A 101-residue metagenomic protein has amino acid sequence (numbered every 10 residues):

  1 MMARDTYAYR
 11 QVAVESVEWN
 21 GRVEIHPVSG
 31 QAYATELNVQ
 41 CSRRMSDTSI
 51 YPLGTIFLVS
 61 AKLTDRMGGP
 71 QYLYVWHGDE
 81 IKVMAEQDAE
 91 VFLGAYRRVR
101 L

Functional and structural regions predicted by a protein language model:
M1-W19: Structural detector for short beta-strands of small beta-barrel domains
E15-V17, Q40-S42, W76, M84: A structural detector for beta-sheet-dominated domains
W19-R22, G68: Short acidic/glycine-enriched loop/turn segments that link adjacent beta-strands
G21-N38: Short, basic/aromatic beta-hairpin or loop at an interaction surface
S29, R43, A61-D65: Short glycine-rich, polar/acidic loop-and-turn segments at beta strand-coil junctions
R44-V59: Short nucleic-acid-contacting surface segments enriched for D/E, G, S/T with interspersed K/R
T64-Y96: OB-fold/S1-family single-stranded nucleic acid-binding modules
